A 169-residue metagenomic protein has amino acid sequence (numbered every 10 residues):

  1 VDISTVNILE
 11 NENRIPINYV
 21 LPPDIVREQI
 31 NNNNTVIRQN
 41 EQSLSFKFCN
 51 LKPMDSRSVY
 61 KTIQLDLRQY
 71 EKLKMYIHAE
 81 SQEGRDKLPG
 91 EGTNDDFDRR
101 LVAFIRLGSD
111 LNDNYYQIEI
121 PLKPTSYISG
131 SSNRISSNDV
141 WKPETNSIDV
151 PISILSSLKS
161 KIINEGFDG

Functional and structural regions predicted by a protein language model:
V1-G169: Surface-exposed, low-hydrophobicity segments enriched in Gly/Pro/acidic/Ser residues that characterize the mature
